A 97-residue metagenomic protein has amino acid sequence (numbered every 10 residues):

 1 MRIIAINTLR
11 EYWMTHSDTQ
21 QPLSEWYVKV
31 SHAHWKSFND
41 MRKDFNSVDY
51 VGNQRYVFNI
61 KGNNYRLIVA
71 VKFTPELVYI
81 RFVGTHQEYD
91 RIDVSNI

Functional and structural regions predicted by a protein language model:
M1-N64, K72-Y79, H86-I97: Basic, Lys/Arg-enriched alpha-helical interface segments
